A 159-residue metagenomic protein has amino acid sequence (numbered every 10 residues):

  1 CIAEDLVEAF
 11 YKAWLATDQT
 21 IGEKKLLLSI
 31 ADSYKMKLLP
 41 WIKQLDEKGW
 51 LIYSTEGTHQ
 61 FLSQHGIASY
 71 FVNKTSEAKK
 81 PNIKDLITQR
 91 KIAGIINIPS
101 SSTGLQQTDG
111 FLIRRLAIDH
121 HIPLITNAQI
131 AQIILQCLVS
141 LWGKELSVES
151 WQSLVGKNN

Functional and structural regions predicted by a protein language model:
C1-I96, S100-T103, Q107-P123, A131-I134 (+2 more regions): ATP-dependent carboxylate/acyl-activation modules
L138-V139: Histidine/acidic-residue-rich catalytic or RNA/ligand-binding cores of hydrolases and nuclease-related proteins
